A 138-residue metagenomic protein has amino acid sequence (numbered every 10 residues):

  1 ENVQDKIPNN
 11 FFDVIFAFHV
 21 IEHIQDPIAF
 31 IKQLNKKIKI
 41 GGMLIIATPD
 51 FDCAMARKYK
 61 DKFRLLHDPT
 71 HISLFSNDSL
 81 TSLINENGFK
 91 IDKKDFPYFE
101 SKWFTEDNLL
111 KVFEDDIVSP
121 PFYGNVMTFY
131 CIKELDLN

Functional and structural regions predicted by a protein language model:
E1-Y59, I72-F89, Y98, D116-I117 (+1 more regions): Conserved SAM-binding loop
N9, F104-D107: Short secondary-structure transition/capping segments
Y59-D68, E106-E114: Short glycine/proline- and charge-enriched loop/turn segments that cap or connect secondary-structure elements
P97-W103: Conserved PLP cofactor-binding pocket of PLP-dependent enzymes
N138: ATP/Mg2+ or Mg2+-diphosphate-binding catalytic cores that bind nucleotide phosphates or diphosphates via glycine-rich
